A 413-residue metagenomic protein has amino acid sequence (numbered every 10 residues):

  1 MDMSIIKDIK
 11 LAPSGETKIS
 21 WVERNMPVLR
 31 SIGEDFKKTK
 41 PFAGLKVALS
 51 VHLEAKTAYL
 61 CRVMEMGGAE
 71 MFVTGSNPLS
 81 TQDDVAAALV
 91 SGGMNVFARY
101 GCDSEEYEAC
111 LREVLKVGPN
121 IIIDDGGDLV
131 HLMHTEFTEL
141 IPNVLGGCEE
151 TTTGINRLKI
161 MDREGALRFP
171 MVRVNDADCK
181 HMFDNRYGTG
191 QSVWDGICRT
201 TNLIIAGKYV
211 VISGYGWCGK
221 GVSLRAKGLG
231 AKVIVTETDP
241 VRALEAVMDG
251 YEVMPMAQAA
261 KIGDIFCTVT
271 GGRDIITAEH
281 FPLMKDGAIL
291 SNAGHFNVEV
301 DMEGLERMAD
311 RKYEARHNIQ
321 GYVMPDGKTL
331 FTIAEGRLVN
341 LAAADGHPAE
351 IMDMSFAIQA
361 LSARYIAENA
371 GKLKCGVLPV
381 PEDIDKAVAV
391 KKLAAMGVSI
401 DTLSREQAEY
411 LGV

Functional and structural regions predicted by a protein language model:
D2, P13-M26, F42-K46, E54 (+2 more regions): Adenosine-phosphate binding glycine-rich loop
D2-F42, V73-T81, A86-K208: Glycine/serine-rich phosphate-binding loop and adjoining beta1-alpha1 elements at the start of nucleotide-handling
L49-T57, N77-T81, G127-L129, W217: Gly/Ser/Thr-rich loops at beta-strand to alpha-helix junctions that form or flank small-molecule/cofactor-binding
S50, D125, C267-T270, N292-A293: Short, well-ordered coil/turn residues at beta-beta hairpins and beta-strand->alpha-helix junctions within
V51-A69, D184, G188-I262, T268-T270: Glycine-rich phosphate/diphosphate-binding loop of Rossmann-like nucleotide-binding domains
G75, I122-D125, T138-T153, P282-V323 (+2 more regions): ADP-ribose/adenylate-binding Rossmann-like module
L115-K116, I205, A257-G263, F281-K285: A short, aliphatic-rich alpha-helical micro-motif
